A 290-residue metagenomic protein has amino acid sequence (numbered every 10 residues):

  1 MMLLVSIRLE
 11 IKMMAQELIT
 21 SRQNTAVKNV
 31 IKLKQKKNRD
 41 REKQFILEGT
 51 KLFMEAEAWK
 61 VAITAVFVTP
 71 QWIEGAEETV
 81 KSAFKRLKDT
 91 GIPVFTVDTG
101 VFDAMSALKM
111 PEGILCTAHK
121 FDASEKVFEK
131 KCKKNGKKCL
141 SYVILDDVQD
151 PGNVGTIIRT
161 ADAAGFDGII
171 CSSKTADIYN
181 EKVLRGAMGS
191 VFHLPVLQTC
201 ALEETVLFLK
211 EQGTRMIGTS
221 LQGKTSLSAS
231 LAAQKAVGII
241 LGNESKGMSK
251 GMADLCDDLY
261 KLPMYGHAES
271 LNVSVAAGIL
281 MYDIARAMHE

Functional and structural regions predicted by a protein language model:
M2-A107: N-terminal positively charged helical leader segments and presequences
G49, D150-T156, N272-A276: Amphipathic alpha-helical repeat scaffolds
A58, K81, R86-D89, F95 (+2 more regions): RNA substrate-binding interface of SAM-dependent RNA methyltransferases
Q71-I73, G100, K174-A176, E244-K246 (+1 more regions): Short, acidic/turn-prone active-site loops that include or flank metal/cofactor- and phosphate-binding residues
C116: Glycine-rich phosphate-binding loops that contact phosphosugars or nucleotide phosphates
A163-A164, I178, V183-V191, K250-E290: Structured adenosyl-cofactor binding patch, chiefly the S-adenosyl-L-methionine
G218-A268: Active-site/ligand-binding-proximal alpha/beta "capping" segment
